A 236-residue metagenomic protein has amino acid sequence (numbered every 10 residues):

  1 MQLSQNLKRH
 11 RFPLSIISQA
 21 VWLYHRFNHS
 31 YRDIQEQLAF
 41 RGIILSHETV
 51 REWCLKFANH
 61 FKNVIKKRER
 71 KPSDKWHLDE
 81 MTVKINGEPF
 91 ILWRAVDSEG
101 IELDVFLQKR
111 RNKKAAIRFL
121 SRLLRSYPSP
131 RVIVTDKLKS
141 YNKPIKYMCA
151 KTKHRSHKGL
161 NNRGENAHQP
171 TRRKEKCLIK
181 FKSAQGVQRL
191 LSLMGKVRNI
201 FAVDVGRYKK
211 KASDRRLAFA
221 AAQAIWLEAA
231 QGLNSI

Functional and structural regions predicted by a protein language model:
M1-I236: Residue-level recognition of single "structural anchor" positions that define or cap local secondary structure
